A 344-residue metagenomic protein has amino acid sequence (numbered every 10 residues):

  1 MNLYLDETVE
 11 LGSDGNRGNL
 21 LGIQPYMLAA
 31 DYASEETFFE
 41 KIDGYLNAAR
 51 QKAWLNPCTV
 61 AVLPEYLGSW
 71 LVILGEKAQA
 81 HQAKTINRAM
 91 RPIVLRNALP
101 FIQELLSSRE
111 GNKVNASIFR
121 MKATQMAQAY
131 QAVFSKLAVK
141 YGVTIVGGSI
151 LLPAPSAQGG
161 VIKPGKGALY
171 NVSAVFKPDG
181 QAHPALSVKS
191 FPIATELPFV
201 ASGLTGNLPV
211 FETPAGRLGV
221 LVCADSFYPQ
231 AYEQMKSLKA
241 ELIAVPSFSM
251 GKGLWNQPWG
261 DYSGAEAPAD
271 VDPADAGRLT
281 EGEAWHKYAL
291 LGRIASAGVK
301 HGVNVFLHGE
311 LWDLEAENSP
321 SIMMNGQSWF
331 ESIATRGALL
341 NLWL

Functional and structural regions predicted by a protein language model:
N2-A53: N-terminal glycine-/serine-/threonine-rich phosphate-binding loop
G15-E35, V62, L186-K189, G216-D225 (+1 more regions): Active-site-proximal beta-strand elements of phosphoester/diester hydrolases
A30, S69-I73, P153-A157, K252-L254 (+1 more regions): Short catalytic/ligand-binding loop motif for oxyanion handling, primarily in non-cytosolic enzymes, centered on
S34-A48, R91-L99, R120-A132, G264-G292: Well-ordered, non-membrane alpha-helical segments in soluble/globular domains
N47-K177: Cys-nucleophile CN-hydrolase/nitrilase-fold catalytic domain and related Cys-dependent amidase chemistry that acts on
A116-M126, S190-E196, L218, A276: Surface-exposed cleft-lining segments at the edges of enzyme active sites
Q131-A132, L151-L242, G251-P268, G282-W285 (+1 more regions): Active-site catalytic loop in hydrolytic enzyme cores
A132-V146, P164, C223-L340: CN hydrolase (nitrilase-like) catalytic-core segments centered on the catalytic cysteine and neighboring Lys/Glu
